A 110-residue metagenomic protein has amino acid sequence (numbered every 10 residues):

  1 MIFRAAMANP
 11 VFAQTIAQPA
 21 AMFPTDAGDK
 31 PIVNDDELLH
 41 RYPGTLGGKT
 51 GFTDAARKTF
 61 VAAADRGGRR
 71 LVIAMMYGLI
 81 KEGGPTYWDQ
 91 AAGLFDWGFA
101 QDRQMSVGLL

Functional and structural regions predicted by a protein language model:
F3-L110: Domain-terminus/edge residues, biased toward the C-terminal soluble/receptor-binding domains of extracytoplasmic
